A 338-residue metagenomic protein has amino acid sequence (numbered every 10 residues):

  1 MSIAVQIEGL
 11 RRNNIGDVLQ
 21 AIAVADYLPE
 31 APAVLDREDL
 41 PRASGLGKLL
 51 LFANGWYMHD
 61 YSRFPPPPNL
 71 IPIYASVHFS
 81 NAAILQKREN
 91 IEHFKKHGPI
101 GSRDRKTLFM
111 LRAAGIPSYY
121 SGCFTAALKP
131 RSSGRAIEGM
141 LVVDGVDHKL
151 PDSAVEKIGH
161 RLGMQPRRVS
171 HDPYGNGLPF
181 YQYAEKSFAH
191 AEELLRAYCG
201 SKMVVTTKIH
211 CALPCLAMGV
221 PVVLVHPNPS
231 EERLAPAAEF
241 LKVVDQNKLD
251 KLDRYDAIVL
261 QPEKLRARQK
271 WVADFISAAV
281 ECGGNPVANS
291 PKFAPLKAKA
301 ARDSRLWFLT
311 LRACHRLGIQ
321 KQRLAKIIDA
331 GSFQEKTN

Functional and structural regions predicted by a protein language model:
M1-N338: Active-site anion-handling motifs in enzyme catalytic cores
